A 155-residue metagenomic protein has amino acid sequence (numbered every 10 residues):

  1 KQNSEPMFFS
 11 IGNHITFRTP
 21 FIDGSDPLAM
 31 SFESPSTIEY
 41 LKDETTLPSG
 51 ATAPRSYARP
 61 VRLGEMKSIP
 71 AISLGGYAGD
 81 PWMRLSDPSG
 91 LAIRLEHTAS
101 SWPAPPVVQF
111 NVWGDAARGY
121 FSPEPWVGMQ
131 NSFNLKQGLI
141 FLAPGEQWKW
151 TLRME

Functional and structural regions predicted by a protein language model:
K1-Q2, L152: Short, well-ordered beta-strand segments enriched in hydrophobic/aromatic residues
P6-F8, I15-A99: Active-site/ligand-binding surface loops and adjacent short beta/alpha elements that line catalytic pockets across
I11, G79, G119-F121, E146-W150: Residues at beta-strand starts and edge strands
S86-P125, Q130: Glycine-rich active-site loops that engage anionic ligands at enzyme catalytic sites
F141-E155: Short Pro-Gly-centered flexible turn/kink motifs
